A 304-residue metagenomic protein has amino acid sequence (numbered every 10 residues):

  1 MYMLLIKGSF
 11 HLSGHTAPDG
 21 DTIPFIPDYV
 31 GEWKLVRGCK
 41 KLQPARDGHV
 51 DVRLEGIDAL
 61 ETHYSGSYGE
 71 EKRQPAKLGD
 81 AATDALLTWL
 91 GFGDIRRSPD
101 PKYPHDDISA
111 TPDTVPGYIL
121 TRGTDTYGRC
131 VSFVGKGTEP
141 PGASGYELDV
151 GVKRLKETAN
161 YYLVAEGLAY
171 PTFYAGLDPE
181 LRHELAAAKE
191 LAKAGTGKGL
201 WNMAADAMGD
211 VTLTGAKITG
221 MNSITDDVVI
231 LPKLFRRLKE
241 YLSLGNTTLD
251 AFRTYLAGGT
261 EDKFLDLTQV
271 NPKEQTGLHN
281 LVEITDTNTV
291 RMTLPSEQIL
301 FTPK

Functional and structural regions predicted by a protein language model:
M1-K304: Small beta-barrel nucleic-acid-binding modules, primarily SNase/OB-fold domains and secondarily Tudor-like barrels
